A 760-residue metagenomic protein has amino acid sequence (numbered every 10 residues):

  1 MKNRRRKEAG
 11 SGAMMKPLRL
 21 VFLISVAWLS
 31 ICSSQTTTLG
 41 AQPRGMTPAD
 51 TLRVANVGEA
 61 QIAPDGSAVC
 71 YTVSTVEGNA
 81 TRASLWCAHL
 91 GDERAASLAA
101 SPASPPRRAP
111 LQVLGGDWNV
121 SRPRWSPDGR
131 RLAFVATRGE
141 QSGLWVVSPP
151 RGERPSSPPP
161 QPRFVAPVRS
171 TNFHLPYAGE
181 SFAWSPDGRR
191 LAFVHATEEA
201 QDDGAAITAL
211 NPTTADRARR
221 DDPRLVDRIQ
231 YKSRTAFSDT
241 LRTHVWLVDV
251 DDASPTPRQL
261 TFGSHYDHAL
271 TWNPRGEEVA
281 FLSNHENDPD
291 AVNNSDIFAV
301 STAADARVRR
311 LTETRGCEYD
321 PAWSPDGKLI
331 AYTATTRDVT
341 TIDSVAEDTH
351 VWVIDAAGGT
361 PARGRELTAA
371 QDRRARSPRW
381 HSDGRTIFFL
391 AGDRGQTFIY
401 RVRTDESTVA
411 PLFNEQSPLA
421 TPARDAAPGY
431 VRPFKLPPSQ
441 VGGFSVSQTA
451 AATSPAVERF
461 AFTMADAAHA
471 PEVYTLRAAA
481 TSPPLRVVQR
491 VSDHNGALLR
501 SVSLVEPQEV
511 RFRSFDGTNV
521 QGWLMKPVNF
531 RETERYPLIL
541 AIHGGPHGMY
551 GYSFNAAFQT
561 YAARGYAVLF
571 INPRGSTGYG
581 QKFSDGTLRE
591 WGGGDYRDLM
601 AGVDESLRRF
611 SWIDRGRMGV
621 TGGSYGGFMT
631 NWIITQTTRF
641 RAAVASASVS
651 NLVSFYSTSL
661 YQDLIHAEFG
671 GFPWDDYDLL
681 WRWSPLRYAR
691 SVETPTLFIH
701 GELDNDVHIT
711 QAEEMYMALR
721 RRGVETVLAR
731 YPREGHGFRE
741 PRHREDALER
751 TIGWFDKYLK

Functional and structural regions predicted by a protein language model:
V21-S33: Bacterial N-terminal signal peptides
V54-C70, G115-V135, R169-V194, A200 (+14 more regions): Conserved beta-propeller blade repeats
V76, N555-A557, A563-R564, F570-K760: Active-site-proximal cap/loop segments of hydrolase catalytic domains
L90-E93, S148-G152, V250-A253, S301-D305 (+3 more regions): Short loop/turn segments that connect beta-strands within beta-propeller blades
E140-P150, P158-A236, R242: Asp-box/WD-like beta-propeller blade repeats and closely related beta-sheet repeat scaffolds
A196-D251, S295, T336, D343-W352 (+3 more regions): Predominantly five- to eight-bladed beta-propeller fold
P289, R531-Y536, A541-Y579: Short substrate-entry loop that stabilizes the transition state in hydrolases
V491-E532: N-terminal cap/lid segment of alpha/beta-hydrolase-fold proteins
